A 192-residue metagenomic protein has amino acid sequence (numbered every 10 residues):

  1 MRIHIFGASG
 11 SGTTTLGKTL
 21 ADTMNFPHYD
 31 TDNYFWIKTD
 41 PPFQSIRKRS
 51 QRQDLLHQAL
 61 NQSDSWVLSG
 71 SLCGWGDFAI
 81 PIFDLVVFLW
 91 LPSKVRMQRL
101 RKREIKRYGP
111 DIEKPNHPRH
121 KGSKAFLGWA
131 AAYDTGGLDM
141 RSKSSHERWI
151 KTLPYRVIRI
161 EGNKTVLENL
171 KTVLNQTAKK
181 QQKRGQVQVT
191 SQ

Functional and structural regions predicted by a protein language model:
I5: Hydrophobic anchor at the beta1->P-loop junction of P-loop NTPases
A8: P-loop (Walker A) phosphate-binding loop of NTP-binding proteins
S11: ATP-binding Walker
T14: Walker A/P-loop
K18, D22-Q62: Conserved substrate/cofactor phosphate-moiety recognition/catalytic segment in nucleotide-dependent phosphotransferases
Q51-K94: Glycine-rich phosphate-binding loop used to anchor ATP phosphates in small-molecule kinases, encompassing both
W90-R141: A glycine- and Lys/Arg-enriched "phosphate-lid" helix/loop adjacent to the NTP-binding pocket of small-molecule kinases
G128-Q192: NTP-dependent small-molecule kinase module
